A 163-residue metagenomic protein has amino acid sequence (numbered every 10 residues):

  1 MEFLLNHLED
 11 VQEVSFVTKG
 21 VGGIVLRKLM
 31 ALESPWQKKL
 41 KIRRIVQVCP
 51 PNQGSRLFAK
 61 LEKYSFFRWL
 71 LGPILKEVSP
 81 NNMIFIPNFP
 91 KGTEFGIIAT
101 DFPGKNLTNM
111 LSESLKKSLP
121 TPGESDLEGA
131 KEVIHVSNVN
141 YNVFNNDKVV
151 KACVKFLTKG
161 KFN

Functional and structural regions predicted by a protein language model:
M1-G92: Serine-dependent carboxylesterase/thioesterase catalytic core of lipase-like alpha/beta-hydrolase/SGNH enzymes
F89-N163: C-terminal catalytic-base region of ester-bond hydrolases, centering on the histidine of the charge-relay
